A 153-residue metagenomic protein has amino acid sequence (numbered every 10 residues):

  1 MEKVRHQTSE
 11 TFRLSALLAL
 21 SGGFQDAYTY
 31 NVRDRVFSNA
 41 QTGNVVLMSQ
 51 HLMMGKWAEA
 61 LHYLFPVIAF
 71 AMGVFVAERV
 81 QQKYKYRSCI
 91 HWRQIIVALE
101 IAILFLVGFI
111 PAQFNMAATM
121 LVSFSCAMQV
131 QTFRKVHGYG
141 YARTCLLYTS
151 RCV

Functional and structural regions predicted by a protein language model:
M1-T8: Short, Lys/Arg-rich, polar N-terminal cytosolic tail immediately upstream of the first transmembrane signal-anchor
L18-S21, F65, A69-G73, A77 (+1 more regions): Alpha-helical transmembrane segments in multi-pass membrane proteins
A40-G55: Perimembrane loop-to-helix junctions flanking transmembrane segments
V76-Y86: Helix-to-loop junctions at the C-terminal end of transmembrane segments in multipass secondary transporters
I90-V97: Cytoplasmic-side transmembrane-helix entry/capping segments in multi-pass membrane proteins
I101-A112: C-terminal ends and interior cores of transmembrane alpha-helices in multi-pass membrane transporters/permeases
M116-H137: Hydrophobic core of transmembrane alpha-helices in multi-pass small-molecule transporters, especially MFS/SLC-type
Y148-V153: Conserved small/polar residues in nucleotide/adenosyl-binding loops
